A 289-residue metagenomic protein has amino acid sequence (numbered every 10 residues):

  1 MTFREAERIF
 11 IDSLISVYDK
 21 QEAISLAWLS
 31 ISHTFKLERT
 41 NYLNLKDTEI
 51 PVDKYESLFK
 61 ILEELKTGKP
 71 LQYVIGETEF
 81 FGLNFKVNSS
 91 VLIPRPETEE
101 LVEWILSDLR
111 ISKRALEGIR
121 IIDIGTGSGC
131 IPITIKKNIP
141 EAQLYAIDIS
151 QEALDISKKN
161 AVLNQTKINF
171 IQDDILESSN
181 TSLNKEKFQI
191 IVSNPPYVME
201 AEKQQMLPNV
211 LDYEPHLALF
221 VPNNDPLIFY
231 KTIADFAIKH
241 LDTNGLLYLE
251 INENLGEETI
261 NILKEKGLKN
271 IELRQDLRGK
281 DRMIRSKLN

Functional and structural regions predicted by a protein language model:
M1-I75: N-terminal auxiliary segments of SAM/dcSAM-dependent transferases
M1-V17, D53, S107-R120, E141-Q143 (+3 more regions): Short, Lys/Arg-enriched, disordered terminal segments
R4, V17, P51-Y55, L92-P96 (+3 more regions): Short, solvent-exposed loop/helix junctions and linker helices that flank or host conserved functional motifs
E7, A27-W28, L58, L71 (+7 more regions): A general structural signal for well-ordered alpha-helical segments in protein cores
I9, L29, S57-K60, E100 (+5 more regions): Alpha-helical elements of Rossmann-like donor-binding domains used by nucleotide-donor carbohydrate transfer enzymes
K46, E56-P140, I147-I156, R285: SAM-dependent Rossmann-like transferase core, predominantly class I methyltransferases with a strong bias toward
E141-Q143, I147-L288: S-adenosylmethionine
